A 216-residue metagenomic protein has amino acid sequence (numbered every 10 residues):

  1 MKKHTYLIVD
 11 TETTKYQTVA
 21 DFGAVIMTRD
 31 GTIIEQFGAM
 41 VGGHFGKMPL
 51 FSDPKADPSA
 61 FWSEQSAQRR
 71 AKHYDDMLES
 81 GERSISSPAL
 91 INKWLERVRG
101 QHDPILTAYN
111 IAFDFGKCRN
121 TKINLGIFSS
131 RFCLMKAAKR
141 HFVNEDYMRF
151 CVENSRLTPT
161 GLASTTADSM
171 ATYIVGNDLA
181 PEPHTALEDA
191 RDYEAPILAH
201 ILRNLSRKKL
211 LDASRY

Functional and structural regions predicted by a protein language model:
K2-T121: Conserved non-catalytic scaffold segment of RNase H-like nuclease domains
T13-K15, K136, D192: Short, glycine/acidic-enriched loop or turn micro-motifs at the edges of active sites
Y16-T18, K139, A195: Conserved protein kinase catalytic core
I105-I111, G116-K117, N154-Y216: Acidic, Mg2+-coordinating catalytic module of metal-dependent nucleases/exonucleases that use a two-metal-ion mechanism
K122-R131: A short alpha->loop->secondary-structure connector
L134-T158: Short alpha-helix plus adjacent loop in nuclease-associated cores
